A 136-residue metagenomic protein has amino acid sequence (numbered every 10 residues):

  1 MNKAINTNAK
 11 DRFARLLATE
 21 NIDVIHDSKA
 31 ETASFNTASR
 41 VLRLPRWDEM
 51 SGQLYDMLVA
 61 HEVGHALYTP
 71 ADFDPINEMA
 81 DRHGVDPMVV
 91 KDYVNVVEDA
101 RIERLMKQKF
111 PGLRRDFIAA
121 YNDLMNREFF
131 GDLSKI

Functional and structural regions predicted by a protein language model:
M1-L133: Basic/hydrophobic alpha-helical interface regions
